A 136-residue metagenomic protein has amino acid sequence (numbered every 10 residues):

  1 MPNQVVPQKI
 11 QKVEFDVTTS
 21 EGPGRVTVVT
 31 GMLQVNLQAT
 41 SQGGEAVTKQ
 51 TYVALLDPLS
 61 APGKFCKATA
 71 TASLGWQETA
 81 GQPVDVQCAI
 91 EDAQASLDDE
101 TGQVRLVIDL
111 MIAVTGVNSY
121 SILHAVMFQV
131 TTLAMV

Functional and structural regions predicted by a protein language model:
P2-V136: Extracellular attachment/recognition segments
